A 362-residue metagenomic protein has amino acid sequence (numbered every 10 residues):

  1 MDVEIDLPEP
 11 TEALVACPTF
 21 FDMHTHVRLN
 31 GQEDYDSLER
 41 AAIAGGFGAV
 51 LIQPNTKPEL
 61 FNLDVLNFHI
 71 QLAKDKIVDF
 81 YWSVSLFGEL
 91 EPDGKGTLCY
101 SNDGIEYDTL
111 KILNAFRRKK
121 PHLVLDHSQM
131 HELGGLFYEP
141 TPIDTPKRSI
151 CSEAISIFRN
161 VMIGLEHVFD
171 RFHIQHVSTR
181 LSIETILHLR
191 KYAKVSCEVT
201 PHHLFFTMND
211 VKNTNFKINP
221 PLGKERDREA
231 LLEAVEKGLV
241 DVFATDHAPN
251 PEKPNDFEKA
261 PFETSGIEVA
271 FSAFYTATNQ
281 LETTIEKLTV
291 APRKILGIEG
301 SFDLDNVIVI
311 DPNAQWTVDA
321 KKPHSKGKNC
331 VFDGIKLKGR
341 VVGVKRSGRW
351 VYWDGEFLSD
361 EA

Functional and structural regions predicted by a protein language model:
P10-D75: Metal-associated gating/positioning segment near the N- to mid-region
A13, H24, A42, G46 (+10 more regions): Divalent metal-coordination and catalytic microenvironments
C17, L63-D79, A115-H127, I267-T276: Alpha-helix-loop-beta-strand connector modules within alpha/beta enzyme cores
F21-D34, V78-E89, C99-I105, D144-C151: Active-site mouth loops of central-metabolism enzymes
L90-F243: Histidine/acidic residue-rich metal-binding segments in metalloenzymes
I143-F169, E236-K237, V242-I308: His/Asp/Glu-enriched, well-ordered alpha-helical/loop segment that forms or immediately abuts the divalent-metal
I186, C197, D241-T245, R293-K328: Structural signature of the urease/amidohydrolase superfamily beta/alpha-barrel
K259, L304-A362: C-terminal cap of metal-dependent C-N hydrolases
